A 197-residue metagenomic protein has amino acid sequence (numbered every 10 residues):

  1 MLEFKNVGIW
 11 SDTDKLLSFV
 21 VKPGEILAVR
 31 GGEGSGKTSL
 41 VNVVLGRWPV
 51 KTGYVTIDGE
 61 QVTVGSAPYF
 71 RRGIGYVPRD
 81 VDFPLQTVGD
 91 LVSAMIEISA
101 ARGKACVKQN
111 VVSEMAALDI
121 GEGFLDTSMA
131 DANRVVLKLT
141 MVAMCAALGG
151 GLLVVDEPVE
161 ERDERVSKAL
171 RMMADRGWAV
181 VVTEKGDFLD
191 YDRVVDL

Functional and structural regions predicted by a protein language model:
A28, P68-D80, Q86: ABC nucleotide-binding domain signature
R30-G32: The feature captures the beta-strand-to-loop junction immediately N-terminal to the Walker
L45: Helix-to-loop junction immediately C-terminal to a conserved catalytic motif
V50-V62, F70: Conserved ABC transporter NBD signature motif
D80, L85-G103, N110: Q-loop/switch helix immediately C-terminal to the Walker
E114-R134: Conserved ABC nucleotide-binding domain
C145-A146: ABC ATPase C-loop
L153-E157: Catalytic Walker B motif of ABC-type/P-loop ATPase nucleotide-binding domains
